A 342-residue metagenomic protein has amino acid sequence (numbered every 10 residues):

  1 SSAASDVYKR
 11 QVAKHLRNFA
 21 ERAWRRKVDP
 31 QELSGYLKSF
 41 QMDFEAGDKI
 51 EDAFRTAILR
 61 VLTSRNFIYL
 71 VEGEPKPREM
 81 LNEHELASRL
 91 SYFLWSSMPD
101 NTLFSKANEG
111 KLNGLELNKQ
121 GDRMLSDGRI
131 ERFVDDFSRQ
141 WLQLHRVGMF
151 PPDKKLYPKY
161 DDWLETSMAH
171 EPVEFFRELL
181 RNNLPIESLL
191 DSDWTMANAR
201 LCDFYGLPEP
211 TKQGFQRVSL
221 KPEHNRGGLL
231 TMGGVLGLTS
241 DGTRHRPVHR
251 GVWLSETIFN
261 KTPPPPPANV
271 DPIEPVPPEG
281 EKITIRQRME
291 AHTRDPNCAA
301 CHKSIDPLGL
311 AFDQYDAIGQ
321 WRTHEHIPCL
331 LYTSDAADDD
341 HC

Functional and structural regions predicted by a protein language model:
S1-Y8, D335-D339: Short, small-residue-biased leader/transition segments that mark boundaries at the very start of proteins
S5, F19, L37-K38, R60-V61 (+4 more regions): Substrate/cofactor-recognition hotspot
K9-F54: A conserved hydrophobic secondary-structure block that centers on an alpha-helix together with its immediately flanking
R26-P30, D43-K49, T63-E72, K76 (+8 more regions): Secretory-pathway/luminal and periplasmic proteins that interact with or process carbohydrate-rich
M80, H84, F93-I130: Extended, well-ordered alpha-helical scaffold/bundle regions in very large, multi-domain proteins
L115-W253, P264: A cross-family structural signal marking well-folded subdomains
C202, R217-S334: Sequence context surrounding c-type heme c attachment/ligation sites in exported
